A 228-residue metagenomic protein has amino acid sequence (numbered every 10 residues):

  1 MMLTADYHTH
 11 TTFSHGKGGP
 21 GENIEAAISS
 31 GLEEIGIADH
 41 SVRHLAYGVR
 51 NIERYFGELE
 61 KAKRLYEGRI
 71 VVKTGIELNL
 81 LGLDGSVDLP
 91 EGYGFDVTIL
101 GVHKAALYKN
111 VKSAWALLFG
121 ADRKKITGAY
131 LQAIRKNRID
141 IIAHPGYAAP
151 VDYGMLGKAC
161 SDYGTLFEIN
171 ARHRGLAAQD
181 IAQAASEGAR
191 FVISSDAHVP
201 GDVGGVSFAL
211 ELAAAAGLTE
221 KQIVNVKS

Functional and structural regions predicted by a protein language model:
M1-T11, P20, P90, F95 (+3 more regions): Charged catalytic cores and adjacent phosphate/nucleic-acid-binding surfaces used for phosphate/nucleic-acid chemistry
S14-P20, L83-G85: Glycine-rich anion/phosphate-binding loops
H15-G18, A46-R50, V203-G205: Short, solvent-exposed loop/turn segments at secondary-structure boundaries
G21-G36, G57-G68: Alpha-helical scaffold segments that flank or form the walls of functional sites
E34-G36, V71-K73, V192: A structural signal for isolated positions on well-ordered beta-strands in alpha/beta enzyme cores
I35-A46: Short, conserved active-site loops that position catalytic residues or coordinate cofactors/metal ions across diverse
H40-S41, H103, R172, A197: Short, ordered loop/turn segments at secondary-structure junctions
L45-T165, A214-Q222: Extended substrate/RNA-proximal surfaces in nucleic-acid metabolism proteins
